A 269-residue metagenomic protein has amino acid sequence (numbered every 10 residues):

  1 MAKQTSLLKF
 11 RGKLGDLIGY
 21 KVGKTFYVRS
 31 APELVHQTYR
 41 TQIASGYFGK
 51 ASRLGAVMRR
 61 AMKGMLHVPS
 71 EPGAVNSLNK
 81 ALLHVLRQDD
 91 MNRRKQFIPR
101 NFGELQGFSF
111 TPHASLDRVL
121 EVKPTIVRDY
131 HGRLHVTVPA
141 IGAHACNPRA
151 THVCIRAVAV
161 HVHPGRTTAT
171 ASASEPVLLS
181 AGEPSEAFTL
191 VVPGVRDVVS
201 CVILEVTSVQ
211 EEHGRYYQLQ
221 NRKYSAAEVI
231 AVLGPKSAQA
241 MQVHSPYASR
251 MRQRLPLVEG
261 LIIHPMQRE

Functional and structural regions predicted by a protein language model:
M1-A114, L261-E269: Long, polar/Ser/Thr-enriched low-complexity segments that form simple helices or flexible linkers at protein ends
K13, G23, R29-S30, V191 (+3 more regions): Generic signature of intrinsically disordered, low-complexity segments enriched in small/polar residues
Y20, Y27, Y39, Y47 (+4 more regions): Sequence-level detector for tyrosine residue identity
L86-P235, M241-S245: Charged linear interaction tracts used for macromolecular binding and regulation
P235-E269: Compositionally biased low-complexity segments at domain edges in trafficked proteins and select soluble regulators
